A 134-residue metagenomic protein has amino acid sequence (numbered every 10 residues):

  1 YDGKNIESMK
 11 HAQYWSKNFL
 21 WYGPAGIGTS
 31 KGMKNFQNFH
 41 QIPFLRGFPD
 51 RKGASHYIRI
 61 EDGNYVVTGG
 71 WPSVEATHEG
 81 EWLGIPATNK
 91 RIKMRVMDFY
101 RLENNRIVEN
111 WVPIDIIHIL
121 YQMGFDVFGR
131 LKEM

Functional and structural regions predicted by a protein language model:
Y1-M134: C-terminal and inter-domain tail/linker signature
